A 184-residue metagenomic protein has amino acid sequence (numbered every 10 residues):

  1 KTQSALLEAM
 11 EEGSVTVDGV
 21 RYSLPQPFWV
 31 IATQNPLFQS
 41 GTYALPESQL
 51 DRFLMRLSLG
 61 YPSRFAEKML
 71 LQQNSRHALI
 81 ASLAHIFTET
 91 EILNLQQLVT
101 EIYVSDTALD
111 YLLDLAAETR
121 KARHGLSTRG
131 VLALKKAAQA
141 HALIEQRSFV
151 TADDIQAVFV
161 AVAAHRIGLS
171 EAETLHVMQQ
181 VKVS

Functional and structural regions predicted by a protein language model:
K1-F87, I92-T100, Q139-A142: Canonical AAA+ ATPase core
A9, Q73, L115, A157-A161: Short acidic/histidine-centered micro-motifs embedded in hydrophobic/aromatic stretches that mark compact functional
L45, A66, T107-A108, V150 (+1 more regions): Alpha-helix N-cap and coil->helix boundary residues
Y61-A66, Q72, A78-S82, V99-V104 (+1 more regions): Non-catalytic accessory segments flanking P-loop/AAA+ NTPase cores
S82-L134: Conserved AAA+ ATPase small/helical "lid" subdomain
E118-S184: C-terminal engagement/docking regions of AAA+ P-loop ATPases
